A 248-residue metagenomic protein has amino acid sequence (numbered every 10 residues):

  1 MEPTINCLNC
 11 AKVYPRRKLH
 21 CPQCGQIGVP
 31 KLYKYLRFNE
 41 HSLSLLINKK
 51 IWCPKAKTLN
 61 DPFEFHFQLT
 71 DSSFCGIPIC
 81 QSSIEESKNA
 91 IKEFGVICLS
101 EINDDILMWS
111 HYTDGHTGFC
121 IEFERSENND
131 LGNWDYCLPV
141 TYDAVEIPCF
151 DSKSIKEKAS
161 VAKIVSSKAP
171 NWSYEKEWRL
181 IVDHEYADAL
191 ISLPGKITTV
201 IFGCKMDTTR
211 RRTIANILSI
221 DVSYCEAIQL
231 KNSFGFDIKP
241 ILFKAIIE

Functional and structural regions predicted by a protein language model:
E2-T4, L8-V13, R17, C24-E248: Partner-binding and oligomerization surfaces adjacent to conserved cores of proteins that assemble macromolecular
